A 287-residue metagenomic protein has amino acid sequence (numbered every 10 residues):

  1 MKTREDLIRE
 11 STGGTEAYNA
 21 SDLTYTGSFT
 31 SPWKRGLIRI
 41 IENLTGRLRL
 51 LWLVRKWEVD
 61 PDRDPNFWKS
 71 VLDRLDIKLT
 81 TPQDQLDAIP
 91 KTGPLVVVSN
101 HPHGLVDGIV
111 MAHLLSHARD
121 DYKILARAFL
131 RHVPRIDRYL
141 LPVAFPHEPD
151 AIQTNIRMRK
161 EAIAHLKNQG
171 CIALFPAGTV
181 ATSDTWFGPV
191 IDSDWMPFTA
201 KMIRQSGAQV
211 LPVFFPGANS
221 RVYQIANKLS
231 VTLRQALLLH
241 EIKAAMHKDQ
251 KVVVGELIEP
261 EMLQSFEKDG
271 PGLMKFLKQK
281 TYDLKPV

Functional and structural regions predicted by a protein language model:
M1-V98, G108-V110, H117-R119, D137: Membrane-anchoring hydrophobic helices of lipid-metabolizing enzymes
K2-R9, Y18-D22, N155-V287: Non-catalytic C-terminal accessory region of glycerolipid acyltransferases and related lyso-lipid remodeling enzymes
K34-L51, R55-V59, D73, V133 (+2 more regions): Alpha-helical membrane-targeting segments
L72-I77, H101, E148-Q153, G188-P189: Short, flexible loop segments at the rims of nucleotide/cofactor-binding pockets, characterized by
V96-V98, L141-P142, A173-F175: Structural motif
H101-L105, V180-A181: Gly/Ser/Thr-rich loops at beta-strand to alpha-helix junctions that form or flank small-molecule/cofactor-binding
H113-S116, V190-D192: Glycine-rich, phosphate-binding/catalytic loops in enzymes
S116, D121-N155, R159-A162, L166: Conserved nucleotide-cofactor-binding alpha/beta core module
